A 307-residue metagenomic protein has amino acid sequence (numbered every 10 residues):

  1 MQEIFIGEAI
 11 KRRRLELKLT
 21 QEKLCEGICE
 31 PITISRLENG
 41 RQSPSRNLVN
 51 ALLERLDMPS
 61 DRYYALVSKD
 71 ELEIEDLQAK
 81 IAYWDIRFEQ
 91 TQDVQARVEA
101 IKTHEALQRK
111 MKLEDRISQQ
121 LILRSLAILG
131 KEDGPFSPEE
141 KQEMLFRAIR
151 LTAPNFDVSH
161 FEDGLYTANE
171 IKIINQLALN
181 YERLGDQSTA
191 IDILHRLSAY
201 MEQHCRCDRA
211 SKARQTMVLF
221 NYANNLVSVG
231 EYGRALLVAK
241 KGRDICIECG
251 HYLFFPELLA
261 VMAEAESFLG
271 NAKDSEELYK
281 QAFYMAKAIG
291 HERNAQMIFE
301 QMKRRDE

Functional and structural regions predicted by a protein language model:
M1-E16: A short, Lys/Arg-rich alpha-helix, primarily the initiator
L15-R36: Short alpha-helical DNA-recognition segment
L17, D133-P135, L184, Y222 (+5 more regions): Structural motif corresponding to the intra-repeat A-B loop/turn of tetratricopeptide repeats
N47-Y63: DNA major-groove recognition helix of helix-turn-helix/homeodomain DNA-binding modules
D70, A106-S118, D133-G134, R150-T167 (+2 more regions): Flexible helix-coil transition and linker loops at the boundaries of alpha-helical arrays
A79-I86, S118-I128, N169-Q176, R214-N221 (+2 more regions): "A position-specific structural signal for the A-helix of alpha-solenoid helical repeats
E89-Q108, G134-F156, D186-Y200, G230-K240 (+1 more regions): Helix-turn-helix repeat elements of alpha-solenoid scaffolds
Q176-G250: Alpha-helical adaptor scaffolds
